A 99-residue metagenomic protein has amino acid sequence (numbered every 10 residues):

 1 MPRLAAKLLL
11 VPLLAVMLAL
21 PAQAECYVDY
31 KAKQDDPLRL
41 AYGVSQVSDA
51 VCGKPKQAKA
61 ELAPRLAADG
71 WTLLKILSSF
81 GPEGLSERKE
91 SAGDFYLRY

Functional and structural regions predicted by a protein language model:
P2-Y99: Terminus-proximal functional modules
